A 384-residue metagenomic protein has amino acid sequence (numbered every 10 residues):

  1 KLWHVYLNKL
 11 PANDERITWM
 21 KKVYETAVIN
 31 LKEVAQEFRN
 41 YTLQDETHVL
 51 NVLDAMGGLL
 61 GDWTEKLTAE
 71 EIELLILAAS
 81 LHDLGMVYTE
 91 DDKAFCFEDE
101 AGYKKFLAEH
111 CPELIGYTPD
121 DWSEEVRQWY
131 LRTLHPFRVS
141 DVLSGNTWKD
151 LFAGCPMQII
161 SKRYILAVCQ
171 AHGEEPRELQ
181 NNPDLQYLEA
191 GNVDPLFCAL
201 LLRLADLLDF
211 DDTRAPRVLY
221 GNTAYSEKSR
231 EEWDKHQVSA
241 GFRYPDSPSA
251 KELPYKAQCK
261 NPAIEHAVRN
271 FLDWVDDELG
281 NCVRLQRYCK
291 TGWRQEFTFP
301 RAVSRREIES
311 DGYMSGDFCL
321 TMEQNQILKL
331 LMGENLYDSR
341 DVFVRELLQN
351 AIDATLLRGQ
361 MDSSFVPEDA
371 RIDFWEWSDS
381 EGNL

Functional and structural regions predicted by a protein language model:
K1-W19, E125-V142: Contiguous N-terminal and early-domain "leader" segments and peripheral loops that mark the onset or edge of a domain
W3-G61, E90, R214, G221-N383: Bergerat-fold GHKL ATPase/HATPase_c domain
M56, L75, V139, L143 (+5 more regions): Generic low-polarity alpha-helical segments
E65-P245: Divalent metal-dependent catalytic cores for phosphoryl transfer on phosphate-bearing substrates
